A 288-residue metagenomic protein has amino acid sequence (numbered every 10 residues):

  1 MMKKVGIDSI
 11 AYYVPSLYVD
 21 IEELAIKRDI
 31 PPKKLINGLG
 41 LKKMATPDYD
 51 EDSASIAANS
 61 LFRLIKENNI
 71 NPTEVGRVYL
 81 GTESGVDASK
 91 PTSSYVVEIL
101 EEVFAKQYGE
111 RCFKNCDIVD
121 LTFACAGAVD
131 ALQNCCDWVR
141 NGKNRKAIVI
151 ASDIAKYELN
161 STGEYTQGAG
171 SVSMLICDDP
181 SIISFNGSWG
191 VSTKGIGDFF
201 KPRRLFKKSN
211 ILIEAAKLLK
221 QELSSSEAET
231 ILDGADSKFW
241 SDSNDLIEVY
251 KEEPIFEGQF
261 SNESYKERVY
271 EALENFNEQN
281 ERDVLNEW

Functional and structural regions predicted by a protein language model:
M1-D50, E164-E287: Condensing-enzyme catalytic core mediating Claisen C-C bond formation in acyl metabolism
K4-G6, R77, R145-V149: Short glycine-aspartate micro-motif
I7-S9, L35, L64, V75-V78 (+2 more regions): Buried hydrophobic positions in well-ordered alpha/beta secondary-structure cores of metabolic enzymes
A11-Y13, G81-D87, T122-A128, A151-K156 (+2 more regions): Acidic, glycine-rich active-site loops and adjacent beta-strand->loop/helix elements that engage anionic groups
K33-S55, S84-K146, S152: Conserved catalytic cysteine-centered active-site region of acyl-thioester-dependent Claisen-condensing enzymes
I56-N69, G76-S84: General structural concept
Y79, C112-D130, N160-E164, Q259 (+1 more regions): Cysteine-centered functional microenvironments
K143-M174, D179: Flexible, glycine-rich active-site loops centered on histidine and acidic residues that chelate a metal or position
